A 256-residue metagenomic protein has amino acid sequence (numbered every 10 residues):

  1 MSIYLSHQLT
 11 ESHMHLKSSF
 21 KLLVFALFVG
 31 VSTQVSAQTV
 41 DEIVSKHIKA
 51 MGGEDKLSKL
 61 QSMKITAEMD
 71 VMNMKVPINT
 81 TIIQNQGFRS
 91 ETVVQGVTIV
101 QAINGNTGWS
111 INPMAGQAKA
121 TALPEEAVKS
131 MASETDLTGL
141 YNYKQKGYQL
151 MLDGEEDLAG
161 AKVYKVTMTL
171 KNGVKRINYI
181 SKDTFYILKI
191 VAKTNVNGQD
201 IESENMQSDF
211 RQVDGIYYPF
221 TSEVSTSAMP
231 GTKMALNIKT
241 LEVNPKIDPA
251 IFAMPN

Functional and structural regions predicted by a protein language model:
M1-S18: N-terminal secretory signal peptides that target proteins for export/translocation
L22-S32: Bacterial N-terminal signal peptides
S36-K49, K56, T107-V174, N195-I201 (+1 more regions): Flexible, processing/modification-adjacent segments and terminal tails in exported/periplasmic/extracellular proteins
E42-G116, G147-L152: N-terminal mature ectodomain segment of secretory-pathway/periplasmic proteins
K64-E68, E91, W109, E155 (+4 more regions): Residue-level detector of beta-strand face positions
V71, V94, L158-A159, V213: Structural motif
K162-A253: Gly/Pro-enriched, hydrophobic low-complexity segments that function as extracytoplasmic propeptides/linkers
